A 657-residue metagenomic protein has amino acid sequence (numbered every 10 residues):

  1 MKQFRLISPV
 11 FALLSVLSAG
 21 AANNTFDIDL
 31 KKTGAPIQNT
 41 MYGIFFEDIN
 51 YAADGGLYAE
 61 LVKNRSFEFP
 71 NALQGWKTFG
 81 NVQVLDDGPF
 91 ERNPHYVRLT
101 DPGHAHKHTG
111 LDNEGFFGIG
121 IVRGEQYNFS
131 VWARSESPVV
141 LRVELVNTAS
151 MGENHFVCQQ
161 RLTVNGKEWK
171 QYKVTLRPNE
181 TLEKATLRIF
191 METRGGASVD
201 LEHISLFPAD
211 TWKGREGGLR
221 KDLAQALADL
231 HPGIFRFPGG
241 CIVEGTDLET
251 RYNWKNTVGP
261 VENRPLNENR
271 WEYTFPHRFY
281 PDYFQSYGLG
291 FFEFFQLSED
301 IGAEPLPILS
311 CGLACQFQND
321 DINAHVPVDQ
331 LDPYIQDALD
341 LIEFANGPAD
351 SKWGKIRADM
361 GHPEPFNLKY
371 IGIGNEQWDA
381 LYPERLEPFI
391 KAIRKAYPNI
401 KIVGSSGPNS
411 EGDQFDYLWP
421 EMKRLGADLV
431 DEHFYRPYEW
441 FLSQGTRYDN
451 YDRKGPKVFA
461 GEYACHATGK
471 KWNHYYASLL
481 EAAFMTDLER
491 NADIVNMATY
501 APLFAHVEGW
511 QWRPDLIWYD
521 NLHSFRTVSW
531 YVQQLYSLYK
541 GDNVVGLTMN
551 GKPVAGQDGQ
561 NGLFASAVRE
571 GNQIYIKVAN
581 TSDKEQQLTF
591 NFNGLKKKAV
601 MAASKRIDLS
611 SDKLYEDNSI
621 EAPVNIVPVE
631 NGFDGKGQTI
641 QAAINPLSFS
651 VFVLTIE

Functional and structural regions predicted by a protein language model:
A22-S286, E304-L306, N319-D332, L339 (+9 more regions): Extracellular and organelle-lumenal recognition/adhesion modules and their flexible linkers in secreted
I44, V131, H231, S298 (+6 more regions): Conserved, mostly hydrophobic/aromatic
F67, R123-E125, N543-T581: Surface beta-strand/loop "capping" patches
W132-E136, R177-N179, L538, A579-T581 (+1 more regions): Solvent-exposed strand-to-loop "edge" motifs in beta-rich extracellular domains
L297, K391-A392, P398-K401, W419-M422 (+4 more regions): Catalytic-core region of carbohydrate-active enzymes that cleave or remodel glycosidic bonds
Q316-V326, P333, H362-P365, P408-E439 (+1 more regions): Substrate-binding cleft/loops of secretory-pathway carbohydrate-active enzymes
Q560-K598, R606, L647-V653: Carbohydrate-binding surface patches
K597-I644: Acidic, Ser/Thr/Pro-rich beta/coil linker or hinge segments at domain junctions
